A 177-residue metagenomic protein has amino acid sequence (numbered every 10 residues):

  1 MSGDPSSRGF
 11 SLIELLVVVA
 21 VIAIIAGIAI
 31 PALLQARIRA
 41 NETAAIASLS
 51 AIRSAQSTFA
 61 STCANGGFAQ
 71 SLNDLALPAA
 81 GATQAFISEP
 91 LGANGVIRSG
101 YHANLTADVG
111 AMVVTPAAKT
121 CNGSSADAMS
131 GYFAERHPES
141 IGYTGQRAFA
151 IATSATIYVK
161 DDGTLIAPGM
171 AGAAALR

Functional and structural regions predicted by a protein language model:
M1-S2: N-terminal hydrophobic targeting signals that begin at the initiator methionine
S6-L33: N-terminal single-pass transmembrane signal-anchor helix
S7, R39-T43, D127: Residues at secondary-structure transition points
I25-I28, A36, A40, C63: Residue-level signal for short amphipathic helical patches enriched in basic/charged and nearby hydrophobic residues
A32-L49: Aliphatic-rich helix starts adjacent to a transmembrane/signal segment
S54-R147, I151-I157, D161, A173-R177: Extracellular/periplasmic head regions of type IV pilus-like filament subunits
T164-A167: A short acidic/small-residue loop/turn micro-motif
